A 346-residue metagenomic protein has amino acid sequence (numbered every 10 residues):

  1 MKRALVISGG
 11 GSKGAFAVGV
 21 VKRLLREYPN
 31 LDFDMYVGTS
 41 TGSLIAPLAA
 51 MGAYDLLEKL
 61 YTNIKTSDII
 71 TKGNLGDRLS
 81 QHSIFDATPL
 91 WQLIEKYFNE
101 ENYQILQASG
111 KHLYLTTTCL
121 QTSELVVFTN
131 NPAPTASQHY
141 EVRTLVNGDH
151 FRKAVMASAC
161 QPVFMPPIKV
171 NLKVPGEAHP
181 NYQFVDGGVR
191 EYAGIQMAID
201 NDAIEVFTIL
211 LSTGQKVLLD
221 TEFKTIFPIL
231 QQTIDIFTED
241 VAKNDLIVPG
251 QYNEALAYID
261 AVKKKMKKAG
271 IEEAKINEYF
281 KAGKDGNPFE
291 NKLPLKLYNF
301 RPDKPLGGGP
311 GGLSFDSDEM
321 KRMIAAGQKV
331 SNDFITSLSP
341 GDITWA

Functional and structural regions predicted by a protein language model:
M1-T39, P47-A346: Patatin-like phospholipase
